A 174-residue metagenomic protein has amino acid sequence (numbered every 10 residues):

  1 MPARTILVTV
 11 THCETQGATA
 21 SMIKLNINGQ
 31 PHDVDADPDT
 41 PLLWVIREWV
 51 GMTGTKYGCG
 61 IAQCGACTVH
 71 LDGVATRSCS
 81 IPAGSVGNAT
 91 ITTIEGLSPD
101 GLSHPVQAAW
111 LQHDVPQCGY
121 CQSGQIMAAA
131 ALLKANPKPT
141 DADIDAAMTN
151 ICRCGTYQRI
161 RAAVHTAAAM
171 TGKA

Functional and structural regions predicted by a protein language model:
I6-A174: Signature of N-terminal electron-transfer/Fe-S-associated modules in redox systems
